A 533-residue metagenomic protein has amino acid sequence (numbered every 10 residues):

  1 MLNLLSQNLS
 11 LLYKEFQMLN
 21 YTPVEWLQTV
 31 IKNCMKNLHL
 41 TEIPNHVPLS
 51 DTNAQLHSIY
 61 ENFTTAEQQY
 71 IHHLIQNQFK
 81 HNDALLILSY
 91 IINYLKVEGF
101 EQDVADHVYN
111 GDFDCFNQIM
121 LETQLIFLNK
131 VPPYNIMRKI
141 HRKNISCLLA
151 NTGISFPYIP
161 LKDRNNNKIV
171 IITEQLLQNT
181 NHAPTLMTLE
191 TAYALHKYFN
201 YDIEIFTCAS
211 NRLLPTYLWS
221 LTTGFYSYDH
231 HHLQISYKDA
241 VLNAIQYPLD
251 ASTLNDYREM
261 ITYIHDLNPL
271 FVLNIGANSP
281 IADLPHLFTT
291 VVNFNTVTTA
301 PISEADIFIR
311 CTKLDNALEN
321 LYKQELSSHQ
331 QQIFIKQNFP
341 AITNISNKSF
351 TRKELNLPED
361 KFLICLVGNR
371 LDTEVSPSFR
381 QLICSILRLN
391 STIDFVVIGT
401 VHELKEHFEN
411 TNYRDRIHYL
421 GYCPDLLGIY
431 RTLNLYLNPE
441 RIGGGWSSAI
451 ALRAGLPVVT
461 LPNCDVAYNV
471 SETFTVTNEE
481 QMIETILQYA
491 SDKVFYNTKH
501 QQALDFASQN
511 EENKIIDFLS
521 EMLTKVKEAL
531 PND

Functional and structural regions predicted by a protein language model:
M1-F63, I71-N77, D106-Y226: N-terminal subdomain of nucleotide-sugar transferases
N129-K139, F288-S346: Active-site-proximal region of nucleotide-activated glycan assembly enzymes, centered on histidine/acidic-rich loops
H182-T191, N316, S327-N410, Y419: Conserved catalytic-core segment of nucleotide-activated headgroup transferases in glycan assembly
A251-L254, V401-E403, I417-Y430, G444: Conserved active-site histidine-acidic residue motif and adjacent donor-binding/catalytic loop of glycosyltransferases
R258-T262, Y422-N434, R453: Short acidic alpha-helix that forms the nucleotide-activated donor recognition element in Leloir-type transferases
L267-F271, R431-G444, L456: Acidic donor-binding loop of glycosyltransferase active sites
S349, S491-K527: A charged, aromatic-enriched C-terminal amphipathic alpha-helix characteristic of glycosyltransferases across folds
P439-S508: Catalytic binding pocket for nucleotide-activated donors in carbohydrate/polymer assembly enzymes
